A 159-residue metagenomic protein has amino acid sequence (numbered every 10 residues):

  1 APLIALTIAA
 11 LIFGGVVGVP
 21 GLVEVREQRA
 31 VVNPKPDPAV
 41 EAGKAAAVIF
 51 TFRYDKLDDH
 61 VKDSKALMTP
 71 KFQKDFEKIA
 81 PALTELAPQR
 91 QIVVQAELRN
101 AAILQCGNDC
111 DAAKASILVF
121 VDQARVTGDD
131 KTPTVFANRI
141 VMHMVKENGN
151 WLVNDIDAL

Functional and structural regions predicted by a protein language model:
A1-E27: Amphipathic, hydrophobic N-terminal targeting peptides for secretion and organelle import
N33-V93: Core segments of small alpha/beta cavity-forming domains
A80, V119-Q123, D157-A158: A mature extracytoplasmic/lumenal domain signature
R90-V126: Surface-exposed, charged secondary-structure patches
A112-L118, V135-V141, W151: Structural motif
G128-T134: Solvent-exposed, non-transmembrane alpha-helical starts
R139-L159: Short beta-strand edge/turn micro-motifs at domain boundaries
